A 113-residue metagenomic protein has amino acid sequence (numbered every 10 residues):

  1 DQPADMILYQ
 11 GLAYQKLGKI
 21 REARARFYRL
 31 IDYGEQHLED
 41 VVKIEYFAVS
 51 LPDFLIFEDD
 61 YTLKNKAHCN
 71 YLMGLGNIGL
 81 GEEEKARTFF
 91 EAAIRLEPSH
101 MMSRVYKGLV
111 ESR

Functional and structural regions predicted by a protein language model:
P3, I20, H37, K66 (+2 more regions): Residue-level recognition of tetratricopeptide repeat
G34-V41, E97: Alpha-helical junction/boundary sensor with strong preference for TPR arrays
